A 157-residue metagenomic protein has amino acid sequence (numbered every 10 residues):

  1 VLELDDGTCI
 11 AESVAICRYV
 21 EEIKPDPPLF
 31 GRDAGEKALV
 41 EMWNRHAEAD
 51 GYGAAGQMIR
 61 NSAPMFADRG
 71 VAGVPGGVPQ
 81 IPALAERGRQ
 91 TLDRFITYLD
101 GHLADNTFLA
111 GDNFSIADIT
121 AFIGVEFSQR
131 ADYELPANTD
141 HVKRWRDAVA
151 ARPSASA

Functional and structural regions predicted by a protein language model:
V1-E86, T107: GST-like domain detector, emphasizing the conserved glutathione-binding G-site in the N-terminal thioredoxin-like
L2, V40, L99, D118 (+1 more regions): Residue-level signal for nonpolar/aromatic packing positions in well-ordered secondary structure
A83-H102: Amphipathic alpha-helical packing segments from all-alpha helical-bundle domains
G101-D112, P153-A157: Surface-exposed helix-capping loop/turn segments at secondary-structure junctions
L109-Y133, A148-V149: GST superfamily/GST-like fold recognition
Y133-T139: Structural helix-adjacent loops and short alpha-helical linkers that scaffold large soluble proteins
D140-A157: Long hydrophobic alpha-helical segments typical of transmembrane helices together with their membrane-interfacial
